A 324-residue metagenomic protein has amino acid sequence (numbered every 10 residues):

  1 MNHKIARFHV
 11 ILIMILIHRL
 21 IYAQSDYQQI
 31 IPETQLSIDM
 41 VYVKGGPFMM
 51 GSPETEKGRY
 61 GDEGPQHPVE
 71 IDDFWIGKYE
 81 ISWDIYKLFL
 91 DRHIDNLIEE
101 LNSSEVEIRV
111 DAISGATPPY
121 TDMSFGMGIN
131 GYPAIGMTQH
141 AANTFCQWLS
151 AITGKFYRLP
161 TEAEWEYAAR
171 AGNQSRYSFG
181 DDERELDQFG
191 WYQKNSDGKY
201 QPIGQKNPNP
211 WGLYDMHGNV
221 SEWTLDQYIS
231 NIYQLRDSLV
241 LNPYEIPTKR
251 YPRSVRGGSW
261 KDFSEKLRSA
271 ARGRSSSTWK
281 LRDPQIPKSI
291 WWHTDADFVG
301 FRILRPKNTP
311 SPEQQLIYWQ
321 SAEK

Functional and structural regions predicted by a protein language model:
M1-V10: Bacterial N-terminal signal peptides that target proteins for export
L36-M50: Mature N-terminal segment immediately following signal peptide/propeptide cleavage in secreted/periplasmic
I38, K155, P208-W211: Short loop/turn microsegments at loop-to-beta-strand junctions
S52-K57, E70-F179, D226-Y233, R305-K324: Active-site microenvironments of metalloenzymes and redox enzymes
E56-V69, N173-Q174, D197-K199, V220-K324: Surface-exposed recognition segments
G190-H217, I246-K249: Short, well-ordered junction/capping motifs at the entry into regular secondary structure
